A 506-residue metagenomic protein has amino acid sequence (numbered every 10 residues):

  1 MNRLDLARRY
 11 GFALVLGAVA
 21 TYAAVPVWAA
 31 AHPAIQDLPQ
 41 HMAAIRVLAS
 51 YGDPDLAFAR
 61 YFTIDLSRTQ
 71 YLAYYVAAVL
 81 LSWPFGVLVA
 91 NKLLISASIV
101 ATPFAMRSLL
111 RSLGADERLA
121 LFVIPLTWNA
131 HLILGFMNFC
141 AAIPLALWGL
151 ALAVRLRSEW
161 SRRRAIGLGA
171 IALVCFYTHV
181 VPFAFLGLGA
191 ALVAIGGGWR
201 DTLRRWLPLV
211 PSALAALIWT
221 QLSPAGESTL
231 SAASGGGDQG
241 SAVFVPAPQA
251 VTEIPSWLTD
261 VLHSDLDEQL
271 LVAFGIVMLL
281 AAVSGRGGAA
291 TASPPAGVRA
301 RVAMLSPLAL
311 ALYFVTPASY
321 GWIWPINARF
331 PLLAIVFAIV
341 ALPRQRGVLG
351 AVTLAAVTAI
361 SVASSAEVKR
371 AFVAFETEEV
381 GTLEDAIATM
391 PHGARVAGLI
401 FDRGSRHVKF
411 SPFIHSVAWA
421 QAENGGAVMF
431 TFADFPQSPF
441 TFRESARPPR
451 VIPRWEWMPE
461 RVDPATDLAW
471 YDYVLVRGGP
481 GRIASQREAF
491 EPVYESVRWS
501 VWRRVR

Functional and structural regions predicted by a protein language model:
A30-Q40, G52-P54, F62, I166 (+2 more regions): Transmembrane catalytic cores of multi-pass membrane glycosyltransferases and polysaccharide-assembly enzymes
A43-S50, F62-V87: Short hydrophobic/aromatic helix or loop-helix immediately within or flanking a transmembrane segment in polytopic
I45, A105, L126-N129, A141-S158 (+1 more regions): Specific aromatic-rich, kink-prone transmembrane helix
L93-L113: Transmembrane-helix motifs of polytopic, lipid-linked glycan transferases
M106-T127: Transmembrane-helix signature of polytopic, membrane-embedded enzymes that assemble or transfer cell-envelope glycans
L134-A142: Short acidic/glycine- and proline-prone juxtamembrane loop motifs at membrane-interface regions of multi-pass membrane
V277, V340-E367: Signature aromatic-anchored transmembrane alpha helix within multi-pass, membrane-resident enzymes that catalyze glycan
A386-G479, W502: Short periplasmic/luminal acceptor-recognition loop of GT-C membrane glycosyltransferases, typified by
